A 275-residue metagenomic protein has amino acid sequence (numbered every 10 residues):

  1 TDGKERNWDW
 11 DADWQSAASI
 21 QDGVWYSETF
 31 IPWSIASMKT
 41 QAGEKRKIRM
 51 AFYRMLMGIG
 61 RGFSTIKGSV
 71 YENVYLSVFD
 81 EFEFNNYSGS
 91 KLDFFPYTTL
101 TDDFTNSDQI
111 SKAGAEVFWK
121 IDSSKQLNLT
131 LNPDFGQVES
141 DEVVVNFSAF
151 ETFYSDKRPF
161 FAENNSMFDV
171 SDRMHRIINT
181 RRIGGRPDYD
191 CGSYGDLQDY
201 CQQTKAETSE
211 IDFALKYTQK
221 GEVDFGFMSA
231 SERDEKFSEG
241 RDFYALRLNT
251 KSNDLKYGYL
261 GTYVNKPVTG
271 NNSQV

Functional and structural regions predicted by a protein language model:
T1-T250, K256-Y259, T269: Structural preference for beta-rich elements and adjacent junctions enriched in aromatics
T262-Y263: Conserved catalytic alpha/beta cores of large enzymes that bind or transform nucleotide phosphates and polynucleotides
K266: Short acidic loop-to-helix transition motifs that present clustered carboxylates
N271-V275: Short, intrinsically disordered, charge-balanced linker/junction segments flanking boundaries in proteins
